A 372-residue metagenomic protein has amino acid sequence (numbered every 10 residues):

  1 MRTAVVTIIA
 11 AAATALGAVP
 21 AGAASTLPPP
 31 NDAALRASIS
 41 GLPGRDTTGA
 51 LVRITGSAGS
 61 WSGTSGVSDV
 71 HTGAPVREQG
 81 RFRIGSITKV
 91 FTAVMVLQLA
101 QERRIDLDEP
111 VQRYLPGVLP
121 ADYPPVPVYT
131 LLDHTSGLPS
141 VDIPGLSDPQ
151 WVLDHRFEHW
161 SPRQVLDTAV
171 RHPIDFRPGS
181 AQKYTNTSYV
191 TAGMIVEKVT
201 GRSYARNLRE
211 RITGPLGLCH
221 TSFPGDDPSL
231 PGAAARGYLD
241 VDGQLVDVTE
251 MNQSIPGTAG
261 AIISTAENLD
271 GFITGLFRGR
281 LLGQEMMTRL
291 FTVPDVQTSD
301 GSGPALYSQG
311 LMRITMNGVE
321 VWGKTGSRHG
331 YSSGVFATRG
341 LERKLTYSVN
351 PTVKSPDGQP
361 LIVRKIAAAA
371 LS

Functional and structural regions predicted by a protein language model:
M1-S25: Secretory targeting and sorting signals
G22-T64, T249-S372: Catalytic loop of the DD-peptidase/beta-lactamase superfamily, centered on the K-T-G motif and neighboring
N31, L35, I84, T88 (+6 more regions): Hydrophobic (often cysteine-bearing) scaffold residues that line and stabilize catalytic clefts of nucleotide/cofactor
I39, A58, T92, V96 (+8 more regions): Residue-level preference for non-acidic, small/hydrophobic
T48, H71-Y129, F176-T185, G257-G260: Short active-site loop at a secondary-structure junction that contains or immediately precedes the catalytic residue(s)
W61-G63, T72-A74, S140-D142: Short, solvent-exposed loop/turn elements at domain surfaces
G66-S68: Solvent-exposed serine/threonine-rich low-complexity stretches and specific carbohydrate-binding patches
D122-V321, T325: Short, surface-exposed loop or secondary-structure junction motifs that flank catalytic or metal-binding residues
